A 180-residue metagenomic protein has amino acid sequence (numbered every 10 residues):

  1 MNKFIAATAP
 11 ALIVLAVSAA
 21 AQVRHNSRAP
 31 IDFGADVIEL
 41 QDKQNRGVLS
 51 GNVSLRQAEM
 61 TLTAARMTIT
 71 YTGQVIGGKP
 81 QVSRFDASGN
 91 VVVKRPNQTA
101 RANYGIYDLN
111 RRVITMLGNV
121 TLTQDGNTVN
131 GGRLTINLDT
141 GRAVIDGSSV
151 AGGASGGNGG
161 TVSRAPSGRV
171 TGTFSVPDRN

Functional and structural regions predicted by a protein language model:
M1-N180: Mature-chain termini and adjacent capping regions
